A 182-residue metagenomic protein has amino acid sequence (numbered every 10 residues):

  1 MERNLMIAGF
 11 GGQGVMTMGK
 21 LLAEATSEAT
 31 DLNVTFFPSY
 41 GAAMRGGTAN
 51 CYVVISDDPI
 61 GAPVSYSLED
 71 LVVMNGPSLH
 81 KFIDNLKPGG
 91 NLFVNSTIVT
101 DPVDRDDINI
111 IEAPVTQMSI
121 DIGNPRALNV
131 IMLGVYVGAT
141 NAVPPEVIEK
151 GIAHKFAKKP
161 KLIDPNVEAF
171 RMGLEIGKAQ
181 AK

Functional and structural regions predicted by a protein language model:
M1-K182: Active-site cofactor/cluster-binding pocket
